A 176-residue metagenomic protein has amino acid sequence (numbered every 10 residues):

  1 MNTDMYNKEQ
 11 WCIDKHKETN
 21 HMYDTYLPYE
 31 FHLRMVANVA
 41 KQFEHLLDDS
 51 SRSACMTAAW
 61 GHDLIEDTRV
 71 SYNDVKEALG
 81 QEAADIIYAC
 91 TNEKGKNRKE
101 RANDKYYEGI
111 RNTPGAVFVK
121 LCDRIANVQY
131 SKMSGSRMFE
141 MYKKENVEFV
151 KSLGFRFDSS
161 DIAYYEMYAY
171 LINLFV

Functional and structural regions predicted by a protein language model:
M1-V176: Active-site helical microenvironments for divalent-metal-assisted chemistry
